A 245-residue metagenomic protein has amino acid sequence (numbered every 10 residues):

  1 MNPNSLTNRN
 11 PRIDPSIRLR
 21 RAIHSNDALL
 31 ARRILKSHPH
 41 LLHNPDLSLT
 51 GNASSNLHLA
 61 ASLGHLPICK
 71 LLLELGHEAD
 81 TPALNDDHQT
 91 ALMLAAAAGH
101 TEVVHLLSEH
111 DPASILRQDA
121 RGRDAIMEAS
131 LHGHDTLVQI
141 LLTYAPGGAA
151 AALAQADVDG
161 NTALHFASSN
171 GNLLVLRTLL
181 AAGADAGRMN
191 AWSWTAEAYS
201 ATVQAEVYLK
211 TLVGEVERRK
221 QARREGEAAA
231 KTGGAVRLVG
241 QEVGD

Functional and structural regions predicted by a protein language model:
M1-E78: Extreme N-terminal segments of fungal proteins
M1-R18, Y144, A182, A191-D245: Ankyrin-repeat-protein effector appendages
R12, D46-T50, L84-N85, Q118-D119 (+2 more regions): Ankyrin repeat boundary/linker residues
L30, P67-I68, E102-V103, T136-L137 (+2 more regions): Conserved ankyrin/ankyrin-like repeat signature
L35-L42, K70-A79, H105-S114, Q139-A151 (+2 more regions): Ankyrin repeat domain, specifically the short helix-to-loop turn at the C-terminus of the second helix of each repeat
